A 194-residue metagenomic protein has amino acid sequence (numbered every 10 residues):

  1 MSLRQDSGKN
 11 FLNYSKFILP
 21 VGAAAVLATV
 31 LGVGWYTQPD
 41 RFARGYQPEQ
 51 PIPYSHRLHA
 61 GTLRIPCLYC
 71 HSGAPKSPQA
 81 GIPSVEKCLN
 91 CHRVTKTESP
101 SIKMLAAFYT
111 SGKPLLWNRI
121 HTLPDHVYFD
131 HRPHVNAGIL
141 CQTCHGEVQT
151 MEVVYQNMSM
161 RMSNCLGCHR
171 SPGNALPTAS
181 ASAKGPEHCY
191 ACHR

Functional and structural regions predicted by a protein language model:
M1-L12: N-terminal Lys/Arg-rich, disordered targeting/topogenic segments
K16-G34: Hydrophobic membrane-insertion alpha-helices, especially the h-region of bacterial N-terminal signal peptides
V30-P48: Aromatic-capped interface at the extracytoplasmic side of an N-terminal signal-anchor transmembrane helix
Q38, P48-Q50, K113, D125: Glycine-rich, flexible loop/turn motifs
P48-K103, V127-R194: Sequence context surrounding c-type heme c attachment/ligation sites in exported
A106-Y109: Amphipathic alpha-helical "stem/stalk" segments
S111-H131, V135: Alpha-helix-centered segments that form part of catalytic cores
